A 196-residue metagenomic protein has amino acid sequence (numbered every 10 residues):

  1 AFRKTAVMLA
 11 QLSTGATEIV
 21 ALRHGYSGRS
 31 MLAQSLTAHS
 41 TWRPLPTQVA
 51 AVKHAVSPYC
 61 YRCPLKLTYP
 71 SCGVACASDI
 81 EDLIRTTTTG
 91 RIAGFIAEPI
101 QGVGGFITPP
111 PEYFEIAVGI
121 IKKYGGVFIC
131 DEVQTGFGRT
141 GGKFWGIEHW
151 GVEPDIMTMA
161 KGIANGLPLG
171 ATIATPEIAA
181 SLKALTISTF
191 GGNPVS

Functional and structural regions predicted by a protein language model:
A1-S196: Conserved N-terminal phosphate-binding loop of PLP-dependent enzymes in the Aspartate aminotransferase
